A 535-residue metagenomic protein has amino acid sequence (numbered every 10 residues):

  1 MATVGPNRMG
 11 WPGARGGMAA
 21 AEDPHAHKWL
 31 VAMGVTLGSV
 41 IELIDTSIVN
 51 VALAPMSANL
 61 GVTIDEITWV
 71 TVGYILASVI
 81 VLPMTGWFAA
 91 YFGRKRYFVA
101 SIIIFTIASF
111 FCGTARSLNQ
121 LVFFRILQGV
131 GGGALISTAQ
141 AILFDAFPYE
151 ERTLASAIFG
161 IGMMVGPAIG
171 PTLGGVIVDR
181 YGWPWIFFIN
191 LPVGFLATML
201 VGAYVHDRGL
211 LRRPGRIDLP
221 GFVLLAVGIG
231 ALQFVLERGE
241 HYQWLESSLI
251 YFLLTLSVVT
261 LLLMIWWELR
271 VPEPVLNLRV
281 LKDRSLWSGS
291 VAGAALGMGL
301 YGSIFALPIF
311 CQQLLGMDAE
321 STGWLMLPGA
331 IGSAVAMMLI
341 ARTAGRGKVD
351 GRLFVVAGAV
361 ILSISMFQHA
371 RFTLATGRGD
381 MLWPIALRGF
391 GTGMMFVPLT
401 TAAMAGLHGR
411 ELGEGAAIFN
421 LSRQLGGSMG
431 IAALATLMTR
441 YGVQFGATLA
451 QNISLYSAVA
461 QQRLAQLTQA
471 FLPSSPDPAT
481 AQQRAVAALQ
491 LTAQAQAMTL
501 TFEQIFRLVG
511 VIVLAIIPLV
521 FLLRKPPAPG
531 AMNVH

Functional and structural regions predicted by a protein language model:
T3, P192-L210, G228-R238, L256-R270 (+1 more regions): C-terminal membrane-cytosol helix-exit motif in multi-pass small-molecule transporters
M9, G17, A21, A52 (+5 more regions): Hydrophobic transmembrane architecture of multi-pass small-molecule transporters
A26-G86, I103, N119-L121, G182 (+4 more regions): Transmembrane core module of solute transporters
L76-I80, F110, M164, A168 (+4 more regions): Hydrophobic/small/kink-forming positions within alpha-helical transmembrane segments of polytopic membrane proteins
L82-F222, R238: Helix-loop-helix hairpins in multi-pass membrane proteins, especially solute transporters
E151-I158, E411-I418, T501: Cytoplasmic loop-to-transmembrane helix junctions
I161, V165-R180, G230, L425-T448: A gly/Pro-rich, aromatic-decorated transmembrane alpha-helix motif that marks the paired, flexible gating helices
